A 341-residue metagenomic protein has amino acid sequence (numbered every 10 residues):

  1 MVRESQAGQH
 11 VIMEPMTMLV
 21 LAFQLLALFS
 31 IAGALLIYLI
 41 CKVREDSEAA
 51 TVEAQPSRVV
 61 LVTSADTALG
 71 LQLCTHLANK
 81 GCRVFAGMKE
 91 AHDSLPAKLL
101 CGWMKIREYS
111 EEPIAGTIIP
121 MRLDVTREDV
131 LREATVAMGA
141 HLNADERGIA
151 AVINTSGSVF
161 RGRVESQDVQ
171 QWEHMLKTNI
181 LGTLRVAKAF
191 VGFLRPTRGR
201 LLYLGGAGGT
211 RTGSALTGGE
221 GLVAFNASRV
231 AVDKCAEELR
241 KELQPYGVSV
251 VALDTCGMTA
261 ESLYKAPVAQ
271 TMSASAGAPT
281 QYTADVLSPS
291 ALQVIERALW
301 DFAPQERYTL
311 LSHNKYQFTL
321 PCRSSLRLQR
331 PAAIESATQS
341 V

Functional and structural regions predicted by a protein language model:
C41-E90: Canonical Rossmann dinucleotide-binding motif of NAD(H)/NADP(H)-dependent dehydrogenases/reductases, specifically
H76, R163-V164, D168-E173: Substrate-binding pocket helix/loop in short-chain dehydrogenase/reductase
R107-D129: Rossmann-fold cofactor-recognition segment
T126-D145: Conserved Rossmann-fold cofactor-binding substructure of NAD(P)-dependent oxidoreductases
T155-F160: Conserved NAD(P)H cofactor-binding loop of Rossmann-fold oxidoreductase domains
R200-A231, A236-E237, K241-Q244, C256-Q270: Catalytic loop of short-chain dehydrogenase/reductase
P245-Q305: SDR active-site lid
